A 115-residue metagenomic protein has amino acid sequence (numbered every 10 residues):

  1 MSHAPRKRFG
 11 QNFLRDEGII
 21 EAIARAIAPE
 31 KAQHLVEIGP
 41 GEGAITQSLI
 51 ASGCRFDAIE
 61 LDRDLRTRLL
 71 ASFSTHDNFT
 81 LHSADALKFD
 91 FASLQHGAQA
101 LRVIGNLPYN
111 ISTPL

Functional and structural regions predicted by a protein language model:
M1-L115: Catalytic cores of RNA-modifying enzymes
